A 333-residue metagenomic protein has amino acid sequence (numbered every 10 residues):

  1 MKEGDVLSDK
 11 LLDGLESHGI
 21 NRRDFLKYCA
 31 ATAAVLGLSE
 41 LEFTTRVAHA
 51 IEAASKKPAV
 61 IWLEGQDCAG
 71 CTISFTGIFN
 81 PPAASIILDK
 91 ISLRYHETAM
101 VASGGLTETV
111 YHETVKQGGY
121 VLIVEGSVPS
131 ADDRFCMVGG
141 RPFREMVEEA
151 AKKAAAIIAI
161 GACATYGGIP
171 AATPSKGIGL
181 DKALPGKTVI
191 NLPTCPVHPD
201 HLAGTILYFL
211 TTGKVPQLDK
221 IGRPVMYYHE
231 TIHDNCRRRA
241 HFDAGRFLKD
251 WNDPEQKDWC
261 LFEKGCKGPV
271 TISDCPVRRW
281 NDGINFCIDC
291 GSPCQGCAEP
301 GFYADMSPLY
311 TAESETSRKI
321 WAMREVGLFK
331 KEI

Functional and structural regions predicted by a protein language model:
M1-I20: N-terminal secretory signal peptides
D24-V47: N-terminal export signals
I51-K57, G65, T72, A83-T194 (+2 more regions): Metabolite-binding pocket within alpha/beta catalytic cores that recognizes anionic/polar moieties
G70-I73, E299: Short Cys/His-rich local motifs and their 1-3 flanking residues in nucleic-acid-associated proteins and small
F75-P81: Short Gly/aromatic-enriched secondary-structure transition segments
D200-L202, L207-R279: A conserved mid-domain beta-alpha-beta active-site/ligand-binding segment of alpha/beta enzyme cores
Q256-E332: C-terminal, charge/polar-rich interaction regions
